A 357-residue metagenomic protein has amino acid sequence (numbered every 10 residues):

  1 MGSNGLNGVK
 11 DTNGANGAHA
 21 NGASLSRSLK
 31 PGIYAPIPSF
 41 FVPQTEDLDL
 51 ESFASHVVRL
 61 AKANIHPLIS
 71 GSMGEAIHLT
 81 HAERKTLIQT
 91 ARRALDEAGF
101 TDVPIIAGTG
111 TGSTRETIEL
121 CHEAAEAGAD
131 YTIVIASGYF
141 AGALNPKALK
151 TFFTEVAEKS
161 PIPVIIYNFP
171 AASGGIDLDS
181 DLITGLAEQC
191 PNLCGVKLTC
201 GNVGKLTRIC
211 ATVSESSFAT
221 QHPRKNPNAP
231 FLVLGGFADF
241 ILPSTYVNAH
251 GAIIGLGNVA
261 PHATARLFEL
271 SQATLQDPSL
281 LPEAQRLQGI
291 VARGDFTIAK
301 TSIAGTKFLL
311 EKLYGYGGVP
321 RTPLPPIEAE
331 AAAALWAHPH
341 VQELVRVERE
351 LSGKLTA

Functional and structural regions predicted by a protein language model:
G2-N7, N13, L242-A357: Structured C-terminal cap/extension of enzyme domains
G2-N7, N16-G175, S352: Active-site beta->alpha loop and helix N-cap motifs at the rims of alpha/beta catalytic domains
D49-S52, H56, E83, L87 (+12 more regions): General structural feature for long, well-ordered alpha-helical segments within catalytic domains of soluble enzymes
L95, S160, C190, L310-Y314: A broad structural signal for alpha-helix termini and local helix breaks/kinks
I135-F152, K197-T212, A332-Q342: Repeat-unit-sized solenoid/scaffold elements
E155-K159, P163, P170-K300: Catalytic alpha/beta core domains of metabolic enzymes, predominantly
